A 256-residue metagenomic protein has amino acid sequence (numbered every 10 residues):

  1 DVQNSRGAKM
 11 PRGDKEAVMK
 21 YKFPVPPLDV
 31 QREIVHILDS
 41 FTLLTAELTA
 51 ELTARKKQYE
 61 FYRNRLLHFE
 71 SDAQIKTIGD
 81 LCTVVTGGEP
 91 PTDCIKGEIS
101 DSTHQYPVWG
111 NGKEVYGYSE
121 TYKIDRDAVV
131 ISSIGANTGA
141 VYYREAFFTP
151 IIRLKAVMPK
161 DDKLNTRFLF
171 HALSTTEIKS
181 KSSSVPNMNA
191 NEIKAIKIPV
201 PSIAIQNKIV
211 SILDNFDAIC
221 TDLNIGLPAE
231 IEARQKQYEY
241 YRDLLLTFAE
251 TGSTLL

Functional and structural regions predicted by a protein language model:
D1-L256: Charged, alpha-helix-forming regions
